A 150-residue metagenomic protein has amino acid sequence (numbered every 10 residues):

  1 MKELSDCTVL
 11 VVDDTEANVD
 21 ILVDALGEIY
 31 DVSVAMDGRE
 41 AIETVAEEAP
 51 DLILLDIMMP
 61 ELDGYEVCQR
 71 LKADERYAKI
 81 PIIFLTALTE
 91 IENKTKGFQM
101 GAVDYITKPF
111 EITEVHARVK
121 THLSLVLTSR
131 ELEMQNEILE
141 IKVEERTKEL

Functional and structural regions predicted by a protein language model:
L4, E16-V34, E47: Two-component/phosphorelay signaling modules centered on CheY-like receiver
D13, D56, T86: Active-site residues of response regulator receiver
V34-E43, G64: Helix N-cap/capping motif at the beta->alpha junctions
E48-L54: Active-site beta3 strand of CheY-like receiver
M59: Receiver (REC) domain active-site loop signature in two-component systems and cognate sites in sensor histidine kinases
F110-V119, L123: C-terminal output helix
L127-E149: Amphipathic alpha-helical coiled-coil "transmission" helices that mediate dimerization and conformational coupling
